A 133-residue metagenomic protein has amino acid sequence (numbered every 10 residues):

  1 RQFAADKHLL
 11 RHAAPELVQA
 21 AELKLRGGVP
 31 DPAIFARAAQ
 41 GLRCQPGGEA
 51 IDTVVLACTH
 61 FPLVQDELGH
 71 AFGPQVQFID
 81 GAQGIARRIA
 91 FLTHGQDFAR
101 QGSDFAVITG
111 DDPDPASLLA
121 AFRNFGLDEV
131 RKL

Functional and structural regions predicted by a protein language model:
R1-L133: Non-catalytic structural scaffold of enzyme domains
